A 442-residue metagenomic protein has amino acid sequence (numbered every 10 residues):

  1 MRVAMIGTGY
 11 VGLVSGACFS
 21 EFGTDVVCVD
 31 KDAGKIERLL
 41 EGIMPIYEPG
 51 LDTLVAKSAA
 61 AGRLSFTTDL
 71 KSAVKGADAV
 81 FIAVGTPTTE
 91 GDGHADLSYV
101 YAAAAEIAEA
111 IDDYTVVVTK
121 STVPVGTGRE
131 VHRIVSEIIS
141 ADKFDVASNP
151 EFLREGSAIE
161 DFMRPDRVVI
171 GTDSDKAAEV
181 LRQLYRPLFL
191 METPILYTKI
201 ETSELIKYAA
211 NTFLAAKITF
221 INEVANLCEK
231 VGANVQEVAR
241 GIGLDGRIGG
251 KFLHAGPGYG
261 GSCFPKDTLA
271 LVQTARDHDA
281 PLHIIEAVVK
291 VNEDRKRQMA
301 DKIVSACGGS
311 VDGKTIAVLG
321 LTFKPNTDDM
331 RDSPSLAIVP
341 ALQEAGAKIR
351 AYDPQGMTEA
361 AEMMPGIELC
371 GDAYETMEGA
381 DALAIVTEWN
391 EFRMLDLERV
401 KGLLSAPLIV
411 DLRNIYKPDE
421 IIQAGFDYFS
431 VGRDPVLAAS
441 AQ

Functional and structural regions predicted by a protein language model:
M1-Q442: Structural/interface elements that position substrates and couple domains in central-metabolism enzymes
